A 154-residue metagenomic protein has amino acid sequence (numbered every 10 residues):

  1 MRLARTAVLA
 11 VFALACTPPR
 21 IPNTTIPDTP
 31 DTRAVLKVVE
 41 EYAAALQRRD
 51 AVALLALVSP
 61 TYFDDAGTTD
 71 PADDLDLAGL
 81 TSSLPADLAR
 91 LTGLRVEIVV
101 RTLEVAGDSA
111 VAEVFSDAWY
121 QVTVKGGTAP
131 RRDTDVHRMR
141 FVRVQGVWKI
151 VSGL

Functional and structural regions predicted by a protein language model:
M1-A15: Sec-dependent bacterial lipoprotein signal peptides
C16-A56, P60, D64-D65: Short, low-complexity N-terminal intrinsically disordered segments enriched in polar/charged residues
T17-T24, V111-E113, A129-L154: Short beta-strand edge/turn micro-motifs at domain boundaries
A34, G79, D133: Soluble or luminal CAZymes and related metallo-dependent hydrolases
V38, E97, D133-D135: Residues that act as N-cap/strand-start positions at coil-to-secondary-structure junctions
T68-D74, G127-T128: Short, flexible/disordered intra-domain loops and linkers
G79-G126: Surface-exposed, charged secondary-structure patches
